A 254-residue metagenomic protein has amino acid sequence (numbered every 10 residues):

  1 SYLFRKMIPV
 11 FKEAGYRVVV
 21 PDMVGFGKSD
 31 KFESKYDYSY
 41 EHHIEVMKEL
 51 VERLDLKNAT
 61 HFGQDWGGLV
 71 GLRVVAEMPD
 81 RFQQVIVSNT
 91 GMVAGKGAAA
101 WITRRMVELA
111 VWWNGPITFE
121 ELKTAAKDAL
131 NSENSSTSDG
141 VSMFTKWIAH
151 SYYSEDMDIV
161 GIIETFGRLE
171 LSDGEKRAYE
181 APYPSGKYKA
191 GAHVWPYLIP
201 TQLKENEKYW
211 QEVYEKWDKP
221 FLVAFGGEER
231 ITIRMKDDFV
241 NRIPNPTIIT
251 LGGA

Functional and structural regions predicted by a protein language model:
S1-F4, V10, R17, G68: Primarily extracellular surface-attachment and macromolecule-engagement regions
L3, F26-F62, W66-T247: Flexible "cap/lid" subdomain of the alpha/beta-hydrolase fold that forms the substrate-access gate
I8-S34: Conserved alpha/beta-hydrolase
I249-A254: Short glycine-rich catalytic loops that host catalytic nucleophiles or stabilize transition states across multiple
